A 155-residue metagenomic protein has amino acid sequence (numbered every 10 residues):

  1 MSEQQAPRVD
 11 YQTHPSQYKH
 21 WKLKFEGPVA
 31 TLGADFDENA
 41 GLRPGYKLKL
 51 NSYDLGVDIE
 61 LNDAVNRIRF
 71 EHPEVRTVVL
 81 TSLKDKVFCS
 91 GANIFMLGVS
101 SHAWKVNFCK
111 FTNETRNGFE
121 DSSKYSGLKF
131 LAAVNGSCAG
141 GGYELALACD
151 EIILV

Functional and structural regions predicted by a protein language model:
M1-V79: Conserved CoA-thioester-binding segment of acyl-CoA-metabolizing enzymes
L32, E60-L61, L80, N93 (+2 more regions): Terminal peptide-recognition signature
G41-L42, L48, S82-N117: Glycine- (often His-adjacent) and acidic-residue-rich active-site loop that binds/positions the CoA thioester
V65-H72, T112, R116-F119, S123 (+1 more regions): Structural signal for hydrophobic packing residues in well-ordered secondary-structure cores of soluble enzyme domains
L83-K84, F119-V155: Glycine-rich beta-to-alpha active-site loop
